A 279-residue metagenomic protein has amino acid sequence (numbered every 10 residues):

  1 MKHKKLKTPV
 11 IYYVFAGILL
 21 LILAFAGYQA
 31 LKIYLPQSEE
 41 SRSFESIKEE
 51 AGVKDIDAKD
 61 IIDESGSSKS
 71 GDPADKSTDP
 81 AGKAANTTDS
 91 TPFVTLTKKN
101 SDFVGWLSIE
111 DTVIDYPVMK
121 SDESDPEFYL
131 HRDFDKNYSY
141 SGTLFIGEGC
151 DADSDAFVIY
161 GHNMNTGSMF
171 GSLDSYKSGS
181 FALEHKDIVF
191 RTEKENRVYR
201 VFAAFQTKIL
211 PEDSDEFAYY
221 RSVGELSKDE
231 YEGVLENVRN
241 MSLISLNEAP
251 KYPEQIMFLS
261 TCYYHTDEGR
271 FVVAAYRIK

Functional and structural regions predicted by a protein language model:
K2-L20: N-terminal Sec-pathway targeting helices
L23-K279: Solvent-exposed, non-transmembrane regions of membrane-associated and secreted proteins
